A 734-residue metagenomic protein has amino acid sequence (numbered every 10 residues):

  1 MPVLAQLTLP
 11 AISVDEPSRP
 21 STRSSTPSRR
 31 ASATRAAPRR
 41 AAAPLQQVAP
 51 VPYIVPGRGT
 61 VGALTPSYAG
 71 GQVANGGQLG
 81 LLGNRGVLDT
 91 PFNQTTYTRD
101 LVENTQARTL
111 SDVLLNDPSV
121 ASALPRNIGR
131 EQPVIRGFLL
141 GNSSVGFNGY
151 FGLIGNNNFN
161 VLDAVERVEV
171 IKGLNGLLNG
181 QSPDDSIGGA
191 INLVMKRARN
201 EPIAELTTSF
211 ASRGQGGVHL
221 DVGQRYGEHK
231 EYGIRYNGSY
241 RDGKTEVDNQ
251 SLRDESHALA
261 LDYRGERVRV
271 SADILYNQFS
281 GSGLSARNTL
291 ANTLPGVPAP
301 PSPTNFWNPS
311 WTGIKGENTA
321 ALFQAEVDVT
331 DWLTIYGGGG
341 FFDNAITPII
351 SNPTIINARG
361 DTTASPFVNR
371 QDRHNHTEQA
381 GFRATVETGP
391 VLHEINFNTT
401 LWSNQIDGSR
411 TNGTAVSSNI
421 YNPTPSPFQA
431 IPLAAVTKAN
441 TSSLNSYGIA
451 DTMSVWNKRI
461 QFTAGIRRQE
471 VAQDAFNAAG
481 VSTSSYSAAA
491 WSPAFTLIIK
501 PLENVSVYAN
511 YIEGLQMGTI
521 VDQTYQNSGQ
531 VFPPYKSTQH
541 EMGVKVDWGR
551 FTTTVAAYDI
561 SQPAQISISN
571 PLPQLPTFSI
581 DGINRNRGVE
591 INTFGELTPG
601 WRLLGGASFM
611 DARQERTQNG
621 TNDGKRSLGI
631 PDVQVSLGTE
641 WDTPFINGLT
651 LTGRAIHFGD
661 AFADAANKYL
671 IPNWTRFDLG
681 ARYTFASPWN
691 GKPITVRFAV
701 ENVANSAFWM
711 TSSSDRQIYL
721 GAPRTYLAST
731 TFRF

Functional and structural regions predicted by a protein language model:
P17-E201, M542: Acidic, small-polar-rich N-terminal luminal/periplasmic segments of exported/outer-membrane proteins
A164-E166, G176-H257, Y263-R269, T319 (+1 more regions): Outer-membrane beta-barrel translocator/receptor signature
R241-T245, A258-D328, F341-R373, A415-V436 (+2 more regions): Acidic/polar loop-and-plug regions of large Gram-negative outer-membrane beta-barrel proteins
D262, R373, T388-N404, K438-Q562 (+2 more regions): Structural signature of Gram-negative outer-membrane beta-barrels, strongest in the C-terminal barrel of TonB-dependent
S280-L294, S403-N412, A472, A494 (+5 more regions): Surface-exposed extracellular loop regions of Gram-negative outer-membrane beta-barrel proteins, predominantly
Q324-D328, T334-G340, I346-I350, V507-Y508 (+4 more regions): Membrane-embedded beta-barrel scaffold of Gram-negative outer-membrane proteins
I395, A509, H540, L628-F734: Conserved C-terminal beta-signal and adjacent last beta-strands/turns of outer-membrane beta-barrel proteins
N457, D559-S561, S579-D664: Gram-negative outer-membrane beta-barrel transporters
